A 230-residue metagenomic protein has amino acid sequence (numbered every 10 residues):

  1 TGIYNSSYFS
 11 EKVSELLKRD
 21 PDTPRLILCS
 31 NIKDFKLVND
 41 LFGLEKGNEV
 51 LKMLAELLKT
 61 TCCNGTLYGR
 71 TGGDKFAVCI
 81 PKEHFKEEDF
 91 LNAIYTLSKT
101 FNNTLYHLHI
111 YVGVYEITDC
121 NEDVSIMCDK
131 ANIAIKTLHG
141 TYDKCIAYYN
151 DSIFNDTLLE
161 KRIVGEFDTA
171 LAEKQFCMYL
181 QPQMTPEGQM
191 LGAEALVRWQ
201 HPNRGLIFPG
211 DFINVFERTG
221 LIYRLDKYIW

Functional and structural regions predicted by a protein language model:
G2-L26, K33-K59, G69-G73, A77-V78 (+4 more regions): Conserved long alpha-helical elements within nucleotide-processing catalytic cores of c-di-GMP signaling and class III
S10, S14, A55, C128 (+5 more regions): Short amphipathic alpha-helical segments
A55-K59, K86-T104, D129-N132, I229-W230: Alpha-helical scaffold within the catalytic cores of cyclic-nucleotide enzymes
T66-R70, Y106: A short pre-motif secondary-structure segment
C79-E87, N102-L105, H109-M127, A134 (+3 more regions): Catalytic strand-loop-helix junctions within cyclic-nucleotide turnover domains
D123, N155-R162, A172, E217 (+1 more regions): Signal-transducing alpha-helical linker
M127-N150, G165-C177, N203: Catalytic/regulatory signature loops of cyclic-dinucleotide turnover enzymes and related class III nucleotidyl cyclases
L159-F216: Active-site core of bacterial EAL-family cyclic-dinucleotide phosphodiesterase domains
